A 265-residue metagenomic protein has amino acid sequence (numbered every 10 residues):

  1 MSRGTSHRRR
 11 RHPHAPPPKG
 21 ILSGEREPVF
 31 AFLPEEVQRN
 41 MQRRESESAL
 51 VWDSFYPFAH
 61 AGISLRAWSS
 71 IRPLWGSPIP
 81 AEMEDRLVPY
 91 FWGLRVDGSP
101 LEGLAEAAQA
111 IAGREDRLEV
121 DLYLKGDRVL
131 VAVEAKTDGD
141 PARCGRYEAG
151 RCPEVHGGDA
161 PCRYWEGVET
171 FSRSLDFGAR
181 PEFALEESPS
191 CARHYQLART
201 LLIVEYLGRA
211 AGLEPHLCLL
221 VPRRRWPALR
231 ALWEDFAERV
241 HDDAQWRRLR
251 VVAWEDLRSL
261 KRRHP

Functional and structural regions predicted by a protein language model:
M1-P265: Charged, terminal alpha-helix-loop-beta segments that serve as non-catalytic nucleic-acid engagement and/or assembly
